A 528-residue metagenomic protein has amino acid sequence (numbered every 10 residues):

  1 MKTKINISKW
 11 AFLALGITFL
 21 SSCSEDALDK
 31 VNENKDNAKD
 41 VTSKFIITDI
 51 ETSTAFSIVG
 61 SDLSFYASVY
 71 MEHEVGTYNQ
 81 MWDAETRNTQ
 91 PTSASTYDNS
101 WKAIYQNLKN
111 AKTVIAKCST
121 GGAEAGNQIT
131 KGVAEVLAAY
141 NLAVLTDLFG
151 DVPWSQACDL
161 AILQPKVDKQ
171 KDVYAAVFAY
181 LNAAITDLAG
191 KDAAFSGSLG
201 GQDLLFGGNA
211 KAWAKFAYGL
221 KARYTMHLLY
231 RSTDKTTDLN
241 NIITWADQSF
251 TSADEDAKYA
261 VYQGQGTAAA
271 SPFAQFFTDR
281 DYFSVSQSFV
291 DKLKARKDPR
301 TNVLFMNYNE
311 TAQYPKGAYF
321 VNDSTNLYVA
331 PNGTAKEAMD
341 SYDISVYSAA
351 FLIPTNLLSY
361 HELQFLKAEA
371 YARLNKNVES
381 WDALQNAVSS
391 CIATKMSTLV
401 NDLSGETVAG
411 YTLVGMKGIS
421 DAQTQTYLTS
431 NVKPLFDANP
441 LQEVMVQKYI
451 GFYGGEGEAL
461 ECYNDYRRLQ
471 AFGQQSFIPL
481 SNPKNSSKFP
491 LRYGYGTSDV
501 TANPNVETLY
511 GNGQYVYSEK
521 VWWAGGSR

Functional and structural regions predicted by a protein language model:
M1-S21: Sec-dependent bacterial lipoprotein signal peptides
K2, C23-M81, S95, G121 (+3 more regions): Membrane-proximal, proline-rich intrinsically disordered regions
D40-K44, T77-V400, D437-L441, Q447: Structured, solvent-exposed acidic/aromatic patches
S61, I450-R468: Bilobed periplasmic-binding protein-like "clamshell/Venus-flytrap" ligand-binding domains
E72-E74, S196-W213, Q265-P272, T407-M416 (+3 more regions): Amphipathic alpha-helical surface "interface" segments used for docking/oligomerization or membrane association within
G197-L199, S397-N431: Surface-exposed intrinsically disordered loops and tails
T251, D256-K258, Y466, S476-L480: Short loop/turn elements at secondary-structure junctions
G415-E456: Cyclophilin-type peptidyl-prolyl cis-trans isomerase
